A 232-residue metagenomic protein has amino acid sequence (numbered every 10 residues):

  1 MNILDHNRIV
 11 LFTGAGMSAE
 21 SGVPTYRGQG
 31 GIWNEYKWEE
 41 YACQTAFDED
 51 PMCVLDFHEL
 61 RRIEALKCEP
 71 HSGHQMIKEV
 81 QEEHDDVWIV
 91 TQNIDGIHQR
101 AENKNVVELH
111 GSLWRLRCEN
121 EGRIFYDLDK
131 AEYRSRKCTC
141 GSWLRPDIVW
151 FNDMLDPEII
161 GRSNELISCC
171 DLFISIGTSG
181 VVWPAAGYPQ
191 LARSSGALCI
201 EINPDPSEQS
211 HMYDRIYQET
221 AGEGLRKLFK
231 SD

Functional and structural regions predicted by a protein language model:
M1-D232: Conserved catalytic core of sirtuin-type NAD+-dependent deacylases
